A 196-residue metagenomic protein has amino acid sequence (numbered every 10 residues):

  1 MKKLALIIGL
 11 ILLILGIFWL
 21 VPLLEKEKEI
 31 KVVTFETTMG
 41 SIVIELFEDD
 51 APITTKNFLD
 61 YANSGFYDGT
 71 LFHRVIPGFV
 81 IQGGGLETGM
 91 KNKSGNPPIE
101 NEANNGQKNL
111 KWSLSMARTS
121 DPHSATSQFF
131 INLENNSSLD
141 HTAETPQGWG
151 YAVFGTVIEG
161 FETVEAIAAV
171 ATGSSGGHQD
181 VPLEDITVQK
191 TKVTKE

Functional and structural regions predicted by a protein language model:
M1-E196: Cyclophilin-like peptidyl-prolyl cis-trans isomerases
